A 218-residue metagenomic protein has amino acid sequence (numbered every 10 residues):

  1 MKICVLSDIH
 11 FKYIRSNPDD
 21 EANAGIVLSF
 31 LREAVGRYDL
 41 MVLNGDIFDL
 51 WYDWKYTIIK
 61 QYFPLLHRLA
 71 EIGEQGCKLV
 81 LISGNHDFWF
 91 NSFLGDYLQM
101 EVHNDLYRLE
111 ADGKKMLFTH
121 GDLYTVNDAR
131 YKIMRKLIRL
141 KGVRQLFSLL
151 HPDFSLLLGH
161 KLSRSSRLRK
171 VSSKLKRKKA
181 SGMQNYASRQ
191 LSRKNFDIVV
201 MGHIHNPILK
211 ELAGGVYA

Functional and structural regions predicted by a protein language model:
M1, D8, L43, L157-S165 (+1 more regions): Membrane-targeting and insertion segments and their boundary/processing signals
M1-C4, L109-L117, L212-Y217: Beta-strand-turn-beta hairpins that frame and shape the catalytic cleft of phosphate-ester-processing enzymes
K2, L6, F11-A111: Core catalytic region of metal-dependent phosphoesterases/phosphodiesterases, especially metallo-beta-lactamase-like
S29, E71, S92, D96 (+7 more regions): Charged/polar, solvent-exposed surface patches and flexible loops
I47, G76-D87, K114-D128, Q145-P152 (+1 more regions): Hydrophobic transmembrane alpha-helix bundles
D49-I72, F154-S155, S166-R177, L191-V199: N-terminal short leaders/motifs
Q99-N104, L117, D122, D128-M134 (+1 more regions): Conserved beta-sheet core of the metallophosphoesterase superfamily
G121-M183: Active-site-proximal loop/helix segment associated with metal-binding centers of metalloenzymes
